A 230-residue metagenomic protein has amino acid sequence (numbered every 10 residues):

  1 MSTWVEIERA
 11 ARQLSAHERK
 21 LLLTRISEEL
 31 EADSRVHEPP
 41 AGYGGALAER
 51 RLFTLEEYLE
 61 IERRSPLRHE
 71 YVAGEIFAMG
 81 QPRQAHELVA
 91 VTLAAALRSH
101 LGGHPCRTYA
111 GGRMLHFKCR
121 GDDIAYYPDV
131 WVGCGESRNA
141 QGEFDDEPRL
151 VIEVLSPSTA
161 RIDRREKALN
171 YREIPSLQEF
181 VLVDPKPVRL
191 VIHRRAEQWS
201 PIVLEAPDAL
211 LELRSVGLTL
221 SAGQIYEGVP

Functional and structural regions predicted by a protein language model:
S2-A10, H17-P230: Gly/Pro/Ser/Thr-rich low-complexity, intrinsically disordered segments predominantly at protein N-termini
